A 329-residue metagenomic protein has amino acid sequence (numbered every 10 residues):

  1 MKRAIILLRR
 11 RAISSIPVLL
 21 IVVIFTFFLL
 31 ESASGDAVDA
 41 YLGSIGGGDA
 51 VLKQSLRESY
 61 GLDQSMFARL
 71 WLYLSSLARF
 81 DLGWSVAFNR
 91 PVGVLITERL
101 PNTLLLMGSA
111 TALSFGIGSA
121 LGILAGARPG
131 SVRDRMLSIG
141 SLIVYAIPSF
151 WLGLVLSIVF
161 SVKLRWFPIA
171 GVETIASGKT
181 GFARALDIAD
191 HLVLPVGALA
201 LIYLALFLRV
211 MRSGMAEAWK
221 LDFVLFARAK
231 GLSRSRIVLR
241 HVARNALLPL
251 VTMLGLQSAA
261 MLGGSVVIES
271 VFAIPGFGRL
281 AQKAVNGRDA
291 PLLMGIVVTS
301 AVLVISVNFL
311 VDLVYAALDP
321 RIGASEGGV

Functional and structural regions predicted by a protein language model:
K2-L8, L19, I96-R133, A176-V329: Alpha-helical transmembrane segments of integral membrane proteins, especially multi-pass inner/plasma-membrane
R9-S15: N-terminal signal-anchor/signal peptide hydrophobic helix marking the start of the first transmembrane segment
S15, R99, T103, I139-L142 (+3 more regions): Residue-level signal for discrete positions within transmembrane alpha-helices of multi-pass small-molecule
L19-A68, L164-A185: Hydrophobic alpha-helical transmembrane segments of membrane transport/permease proteins and related membrane-embedded
A33, V144-I147, L262: Transmembrane helix irregularities
Q54-T97, F167: Short membrane-interfacial helix/loop motifs at transmembrane-helix boundaries
I139-A205: Membrane-water interface segments at transmembrane-helix boundaries in multipass membrane proteins
